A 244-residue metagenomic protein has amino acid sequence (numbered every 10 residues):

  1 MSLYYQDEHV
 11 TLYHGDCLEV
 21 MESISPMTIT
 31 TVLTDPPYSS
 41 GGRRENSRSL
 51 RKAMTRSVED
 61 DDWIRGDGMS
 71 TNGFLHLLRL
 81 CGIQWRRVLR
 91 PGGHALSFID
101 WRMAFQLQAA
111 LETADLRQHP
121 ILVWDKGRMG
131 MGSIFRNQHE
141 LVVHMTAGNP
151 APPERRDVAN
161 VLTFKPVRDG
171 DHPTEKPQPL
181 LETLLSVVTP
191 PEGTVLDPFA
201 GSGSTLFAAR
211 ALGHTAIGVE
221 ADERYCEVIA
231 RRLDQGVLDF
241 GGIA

Functional and structural regions predicted by a protein language model:
M1-C226: Core catalytic lobe of class I
I229-A230: Conserved SAM-binding loop
D234-A244: Class I S-adenosyl-L-methionine-dependent methyltransferase module
